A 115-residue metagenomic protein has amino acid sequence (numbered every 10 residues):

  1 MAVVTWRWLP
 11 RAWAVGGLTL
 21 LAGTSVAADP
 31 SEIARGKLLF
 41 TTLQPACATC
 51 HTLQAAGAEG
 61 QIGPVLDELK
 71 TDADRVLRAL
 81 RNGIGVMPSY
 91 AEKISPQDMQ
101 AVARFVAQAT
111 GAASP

Functional and structural regions predicted by a protein language model:
A2-G16: Bacterial N-terminal signal peptides that target proteins for export
A14-V26: Hydrophobic alpha-helical targeting segments used for export or membrane insertion
G23-T42, T110-P115: Electrostatic cytochrome c docking/interface patches
K37-L39, A48-I84, S89-Y90: Gly/Gly-Pro-rich "capping" loops immediately C-terminal to redox-active cysteine motifs in periplasmic/lumenal
T42, N82, F105-Q108: Residues within well-ordered alpha-helical secondary structure of globular protein domains
P45: Cys/His-enriched microdomains
K93-P115: C-terminal capping alpha-helices of c-type cytochrome domains
